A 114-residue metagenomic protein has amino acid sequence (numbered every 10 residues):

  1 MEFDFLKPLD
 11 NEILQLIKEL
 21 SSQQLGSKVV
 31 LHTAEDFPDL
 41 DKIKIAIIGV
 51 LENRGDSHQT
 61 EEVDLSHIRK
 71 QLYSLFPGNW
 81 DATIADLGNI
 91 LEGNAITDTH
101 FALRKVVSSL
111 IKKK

Functional and structural regions predicted by a protein language model:
E2-K114: Metal-dependent C-N hydrolase catalytic cores
